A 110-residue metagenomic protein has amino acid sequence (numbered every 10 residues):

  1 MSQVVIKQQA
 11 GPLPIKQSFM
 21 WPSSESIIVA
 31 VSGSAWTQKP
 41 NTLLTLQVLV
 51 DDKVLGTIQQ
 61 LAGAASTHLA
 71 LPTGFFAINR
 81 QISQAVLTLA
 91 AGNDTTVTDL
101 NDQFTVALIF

Functional and structural regions predicted by a protein language model:
M1-E25: Solvent-exposed, flexible loop/coil segments flanking beta-strands in beta-rich domains
K7-Q9, A30-V106: Terminal beta-strand-rich extracellular "head" domains that mediate receptor/glycan or other ligand binding
K16-S26, F75-I82, I109-F110: Extracellular and analogous surface-interaction loops
